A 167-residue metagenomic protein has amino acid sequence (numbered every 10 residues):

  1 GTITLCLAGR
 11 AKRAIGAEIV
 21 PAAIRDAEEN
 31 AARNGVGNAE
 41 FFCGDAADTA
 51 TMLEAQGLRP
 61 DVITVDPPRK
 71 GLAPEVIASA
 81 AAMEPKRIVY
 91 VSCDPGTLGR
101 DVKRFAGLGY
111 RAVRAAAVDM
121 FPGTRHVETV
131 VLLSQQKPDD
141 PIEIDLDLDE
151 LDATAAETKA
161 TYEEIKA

Functional and structural regions predicted by a protein language model:
G1-A167: Rossmann-like S-adenosyl-L-methionine
